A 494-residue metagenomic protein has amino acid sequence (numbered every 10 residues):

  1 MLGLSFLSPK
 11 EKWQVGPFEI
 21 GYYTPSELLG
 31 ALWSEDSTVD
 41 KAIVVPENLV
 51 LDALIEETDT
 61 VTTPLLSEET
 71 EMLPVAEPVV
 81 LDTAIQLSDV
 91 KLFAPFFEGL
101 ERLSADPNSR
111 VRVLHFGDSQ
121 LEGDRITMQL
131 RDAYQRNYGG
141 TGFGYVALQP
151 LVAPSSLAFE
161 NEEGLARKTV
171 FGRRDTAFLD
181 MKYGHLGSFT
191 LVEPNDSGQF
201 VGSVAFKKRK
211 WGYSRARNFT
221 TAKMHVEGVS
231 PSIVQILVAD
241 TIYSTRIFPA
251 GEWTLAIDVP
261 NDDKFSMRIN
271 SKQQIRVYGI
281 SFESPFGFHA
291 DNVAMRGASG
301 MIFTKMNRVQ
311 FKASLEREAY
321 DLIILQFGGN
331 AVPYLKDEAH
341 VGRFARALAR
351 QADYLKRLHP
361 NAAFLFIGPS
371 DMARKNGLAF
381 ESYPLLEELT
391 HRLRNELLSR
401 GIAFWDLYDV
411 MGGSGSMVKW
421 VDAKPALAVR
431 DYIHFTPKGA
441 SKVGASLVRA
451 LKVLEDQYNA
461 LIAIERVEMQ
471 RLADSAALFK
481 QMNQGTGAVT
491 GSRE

Functional and structural regions predicted by a protein language model:
M1-S8, K264: Hydrophobic membrane-insertion alpha-helices, especially the h-region of bacterial N-terminal signal peptides
S8-E69: Juxtamembrane proline-rich low-complexity "stalk" or linker regions positioned immediately after a signal peptide
P9, R308, D371-E494: Catalytic His-Asp segment of secreted/periplasmic serine-dependent ester chemistry enzymes
S88-E101, F303-L315, R346-Y354, S416: Alpha-helical scaffolding within the catalytic cores of extracellular/periplasmic polymer-degrading hydrolases
V113-G117: Short hydrophobic beta-strand that contains or immediately precedes a catalytic carboxylate
E122-S230, I236-L237, F248-R346, H434 (+1 more regions): Conserved SGNH/GDSL esterase-like catalytic core that processes O-acyl groups on lipids and polysaccharides
L322-G328, L348-K356, A363-M372: Conserved, well-ordered alpha-helix/loop/beta-strand core segments that scaffold catalytic motifs
